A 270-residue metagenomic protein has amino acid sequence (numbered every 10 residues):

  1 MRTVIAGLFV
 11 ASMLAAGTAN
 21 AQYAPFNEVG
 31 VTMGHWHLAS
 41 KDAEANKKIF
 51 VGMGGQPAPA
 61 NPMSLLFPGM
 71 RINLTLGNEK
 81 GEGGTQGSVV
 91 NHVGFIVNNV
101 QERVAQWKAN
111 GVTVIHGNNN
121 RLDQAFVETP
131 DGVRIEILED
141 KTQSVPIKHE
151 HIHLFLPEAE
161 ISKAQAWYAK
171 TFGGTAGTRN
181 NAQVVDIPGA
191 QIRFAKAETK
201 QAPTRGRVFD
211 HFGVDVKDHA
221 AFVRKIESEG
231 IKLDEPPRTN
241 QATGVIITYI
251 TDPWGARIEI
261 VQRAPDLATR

Functional and structural regions predicted by a protein language model:
I5-A16: Bacterial N-terminal signal peptides
N20-E28, V104-L156, G177-N180, V184-I187 (+3 more regions): Vicinal oxygen chelate
E28-G30, G34-N73, G77, A109 (+4 more regions): Core segments of cupin and vicinal oxygen chelate
M33, V89-H92, H151, R207-H211: Eukaryotic phosphotyrosine signaling hubs
A39, G94-I96, F155, G213-K217: Short hydrophobic/aromatic beta-strand micro-patches that form the beta-sheet surface supporting nucleotide- or nucleic
K47-I49, V100-Q106, H219-K225: Short amphipathic alpha-helices within nucleic acid-binding modules
N61-N110: Mid-chain, structured segments of secreted extracytoplasmic proteins
